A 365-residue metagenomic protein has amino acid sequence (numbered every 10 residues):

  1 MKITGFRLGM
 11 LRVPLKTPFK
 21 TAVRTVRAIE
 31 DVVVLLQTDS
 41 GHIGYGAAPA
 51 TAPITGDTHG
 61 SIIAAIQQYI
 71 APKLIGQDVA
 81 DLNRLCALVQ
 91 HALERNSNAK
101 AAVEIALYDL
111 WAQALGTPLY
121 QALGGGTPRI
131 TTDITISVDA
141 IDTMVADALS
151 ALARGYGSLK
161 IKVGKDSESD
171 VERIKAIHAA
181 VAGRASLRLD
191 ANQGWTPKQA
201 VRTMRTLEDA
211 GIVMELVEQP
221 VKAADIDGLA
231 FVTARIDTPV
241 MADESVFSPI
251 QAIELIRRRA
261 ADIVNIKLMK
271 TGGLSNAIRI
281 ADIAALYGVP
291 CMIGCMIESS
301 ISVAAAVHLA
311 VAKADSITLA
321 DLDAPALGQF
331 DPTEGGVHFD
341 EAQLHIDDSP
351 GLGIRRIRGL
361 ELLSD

Functional and structural regions predicted by a protein language model:
M1-S40, Y45-T55, L327-F330: Structured beta-strand/loop patches that form or line metal/cofactor-binding pockets in enzymes
I3, V34, G41, I70 (+10 more regions): Conserved, mostly hydrophobic/aromatic
T4-L15, I29-D31, M296-D365: Flexible C-terminal active-site loop/helix
G5, Q37-A114: Metal- or metallocofactor-binding catalytic centers and their adjacent structured scaffolds across diverse enzyme
A48-D57, T135-D139, M292-C295: Glycine-rich phosphate/pyrophosphate-binding beta-alpha loops
Q113-S137: N-terminal small/glycine-rich loop or linker at the start of catalytic domains across soluble metabolic enzymes
T127-T132, A151-S158: Gly-rich Lys/Arg/Thr-decorated short loops/hinges at beta-loop-alpha junctions or inter-strand turns that position
I161-G164, E168-S302, F330-P332, V337-F339: Catalytic core of soluble alpha/beta enzymes
